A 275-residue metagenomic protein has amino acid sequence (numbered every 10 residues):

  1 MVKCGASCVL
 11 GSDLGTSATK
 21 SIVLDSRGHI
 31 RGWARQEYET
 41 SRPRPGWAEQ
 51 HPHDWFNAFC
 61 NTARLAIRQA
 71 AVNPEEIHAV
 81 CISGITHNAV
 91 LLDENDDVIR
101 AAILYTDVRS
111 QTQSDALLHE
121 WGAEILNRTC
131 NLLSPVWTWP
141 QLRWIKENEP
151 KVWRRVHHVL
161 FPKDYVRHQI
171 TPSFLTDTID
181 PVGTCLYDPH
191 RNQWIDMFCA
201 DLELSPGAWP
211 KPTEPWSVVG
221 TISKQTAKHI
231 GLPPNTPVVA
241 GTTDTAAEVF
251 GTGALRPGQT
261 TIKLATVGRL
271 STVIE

Functional and structural regions predicted by a protein language model:
M1-A101, N127, R155, A227-K228 (+1 more regions): N-terminal glycine/serine-rich phosphate-binding loop of ATP-dependent small-molecule kinases, especially carbohydrate
L14-T16, I125-T245: Gly/Ser/Thr-rich active-site cleft segment
A34-T40, S114, I170, L202 (+1 more regions): Short, small-residue-rich loop/turn micro-motifs
W47, W55-F56, Y105, W137 (+2 more regions): Signature tryptophan residues that serve as conserved aromatic anchors
F56-C60, R64, Q111, D115 (+1 more regions): Generic alpha-helical structural signal
A89-S114, R155-V156, L160-I195, T236-E275: Glycine-rich phosphate-binding loop of actin/hexokinase-like ATP-binding domains
H119-A123: Conserved FAD-binding subdomain of flavin-dependent enzymes
